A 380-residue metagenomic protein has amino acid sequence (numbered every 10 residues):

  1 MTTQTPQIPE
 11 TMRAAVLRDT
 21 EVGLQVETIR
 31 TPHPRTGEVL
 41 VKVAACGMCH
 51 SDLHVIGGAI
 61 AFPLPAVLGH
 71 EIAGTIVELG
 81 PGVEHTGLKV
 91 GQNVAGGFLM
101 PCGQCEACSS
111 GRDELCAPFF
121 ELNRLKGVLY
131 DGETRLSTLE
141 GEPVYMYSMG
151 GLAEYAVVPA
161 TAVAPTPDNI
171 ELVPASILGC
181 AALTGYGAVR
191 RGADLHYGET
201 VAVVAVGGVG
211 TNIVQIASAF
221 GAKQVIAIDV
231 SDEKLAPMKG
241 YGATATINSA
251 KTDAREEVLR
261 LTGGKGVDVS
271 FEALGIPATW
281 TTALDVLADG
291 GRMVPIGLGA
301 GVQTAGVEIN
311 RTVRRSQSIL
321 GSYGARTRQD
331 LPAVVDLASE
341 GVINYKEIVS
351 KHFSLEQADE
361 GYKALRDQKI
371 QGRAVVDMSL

Functional and structural regions predicted by a protein language model:
T2-E10, T281-D285, R328-L380: C-terminal hydrophobic helical "lid"/dimerization subdomain of Rossmann-like NAD(P)H-dependent oxidoreductases
R30-C46, A59-S109, D113-E114, L122 (+1 more regions): Glycine-rich beta-strand-centered segment in the early N-terminal region that forms part of a ligand/cofactor-binding
V90, E154-Y155, T161-V163, P167-T252 (+1 more regions): Mid-domain Rossmann-like dinucleotide-binding core that forms the NAD(H)/NADP(H) cofactor-binding site
F98-Y155, P159-T161: Cysteine-cluster motifs in flexible loop/terminal segments that predominantly coordinate metals
L195, T262, L274, L287-A288: A generic alpha-to-beta junction signature in SAM-dependent methyltransferases
G221-A222, K239, T244, S249 (+2 more regions): Glycine-rich phosphate-binding loop and adjacent beta-alpha segment of Rossmann(oid) nucleotide-cofactor-binding
A254-G264: Conserved amphipathic alpha-helix within the SDR
F271: N-terminal Rossmann-like NAD(P) cofactor-binding module of classical short-chain dehydrogenase/reductase
